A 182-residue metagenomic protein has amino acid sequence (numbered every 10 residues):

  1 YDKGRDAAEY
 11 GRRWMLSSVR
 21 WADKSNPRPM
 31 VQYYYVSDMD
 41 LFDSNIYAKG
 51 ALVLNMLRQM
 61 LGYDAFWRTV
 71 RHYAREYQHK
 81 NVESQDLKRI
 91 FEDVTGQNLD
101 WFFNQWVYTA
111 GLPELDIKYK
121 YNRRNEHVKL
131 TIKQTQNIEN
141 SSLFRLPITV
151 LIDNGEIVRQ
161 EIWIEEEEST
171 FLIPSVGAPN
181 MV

Functional and structural regions predicted by a protein language model:
Y1-E139: Hydrophobic alpha-helical and helix-loop surface patches within well-folded domains that function as non-catalytic
L99-D100, L112-M181: Beta-strand-rich binding/interaction modules
